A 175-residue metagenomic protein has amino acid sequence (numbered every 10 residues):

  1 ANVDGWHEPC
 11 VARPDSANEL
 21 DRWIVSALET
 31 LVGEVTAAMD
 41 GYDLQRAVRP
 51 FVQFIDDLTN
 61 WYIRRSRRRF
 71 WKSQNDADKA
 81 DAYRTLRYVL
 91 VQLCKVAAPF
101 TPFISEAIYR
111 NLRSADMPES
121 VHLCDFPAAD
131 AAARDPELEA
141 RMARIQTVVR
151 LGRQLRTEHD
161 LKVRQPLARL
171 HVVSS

Functional and structural regions predicted by a protein language model:
N2-G33, R64-L151, E158-L161, Q165-S174: Acidic, turn-prone loop/beta-hairpin segments
V35-A37: Short, well-ordered beta-strand elements within core beta-sheets of diverse protein domains
M39-R46: Short helix-adjacent coil turns
V52: Aromatic-lined ligand-binding clefts that engage carbohydrates, nucleic acids, or primary amines
